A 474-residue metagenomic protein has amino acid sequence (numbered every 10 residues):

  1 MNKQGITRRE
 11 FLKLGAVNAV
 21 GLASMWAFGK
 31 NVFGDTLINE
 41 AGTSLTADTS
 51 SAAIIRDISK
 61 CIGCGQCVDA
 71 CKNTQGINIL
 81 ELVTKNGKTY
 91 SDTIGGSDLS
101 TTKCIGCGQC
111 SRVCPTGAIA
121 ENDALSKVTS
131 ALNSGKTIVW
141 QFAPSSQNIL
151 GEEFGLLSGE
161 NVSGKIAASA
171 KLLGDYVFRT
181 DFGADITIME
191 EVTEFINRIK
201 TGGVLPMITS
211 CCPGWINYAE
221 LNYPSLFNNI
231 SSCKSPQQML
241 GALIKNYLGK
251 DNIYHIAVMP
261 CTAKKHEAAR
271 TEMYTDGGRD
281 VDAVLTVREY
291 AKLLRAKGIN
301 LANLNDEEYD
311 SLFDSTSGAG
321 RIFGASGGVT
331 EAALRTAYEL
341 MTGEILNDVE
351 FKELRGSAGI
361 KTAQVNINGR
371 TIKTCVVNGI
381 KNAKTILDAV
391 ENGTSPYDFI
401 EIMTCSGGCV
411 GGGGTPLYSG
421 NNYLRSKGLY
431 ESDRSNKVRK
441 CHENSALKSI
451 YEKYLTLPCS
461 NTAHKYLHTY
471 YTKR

Functional and structural regions predicted by a protein language model:
M1-I6: Secretory targeting signals
R8, L12-L14, G21, K30 (+2 more regions): Iron-sulfur-associated redox domains of electron-transfer enzymes in respiratory and anaerobic energy metabolism
F33-A47, T74-K103, G117-V139, L424-E431: Non-heme iron-sulfur electron-transfer modules
D35-I38, I54-E81, A363, I372-V376: A broadly conserved sequence feature marking short terminus-proximal activation segments in nucleic acid-centric
I55-T74, G95-G117, T404, G408-C409: Cysteine-centered iron-sulfur cluster-binding motifs in ferredoxin-type domains/subunits of redox enzymes
N73-T74, N78-T84, L99, G108-R112 (+2 more regions): Internal metal/ion-chelating core segments
